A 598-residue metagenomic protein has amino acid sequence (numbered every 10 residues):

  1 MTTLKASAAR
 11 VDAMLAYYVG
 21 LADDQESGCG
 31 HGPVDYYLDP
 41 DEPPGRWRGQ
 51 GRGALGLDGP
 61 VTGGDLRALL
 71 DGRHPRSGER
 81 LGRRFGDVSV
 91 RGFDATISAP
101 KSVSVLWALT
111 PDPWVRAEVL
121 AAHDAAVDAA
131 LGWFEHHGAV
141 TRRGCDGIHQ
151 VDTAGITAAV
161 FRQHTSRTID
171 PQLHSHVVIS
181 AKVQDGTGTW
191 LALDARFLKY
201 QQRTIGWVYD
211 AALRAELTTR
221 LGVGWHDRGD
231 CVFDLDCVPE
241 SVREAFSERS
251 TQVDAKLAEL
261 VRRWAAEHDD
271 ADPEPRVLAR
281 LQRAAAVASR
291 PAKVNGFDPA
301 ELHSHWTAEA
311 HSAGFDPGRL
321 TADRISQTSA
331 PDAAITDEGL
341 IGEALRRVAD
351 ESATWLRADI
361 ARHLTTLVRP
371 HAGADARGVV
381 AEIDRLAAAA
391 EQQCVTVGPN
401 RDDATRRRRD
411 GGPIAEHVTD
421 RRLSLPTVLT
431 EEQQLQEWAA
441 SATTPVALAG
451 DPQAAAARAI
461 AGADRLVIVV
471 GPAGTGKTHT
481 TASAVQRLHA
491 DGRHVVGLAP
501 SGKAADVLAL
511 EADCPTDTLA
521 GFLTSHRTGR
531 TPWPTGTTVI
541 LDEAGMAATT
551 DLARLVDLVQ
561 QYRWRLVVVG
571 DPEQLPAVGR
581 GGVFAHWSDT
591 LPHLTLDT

Functional and structural regions predicted by a protein language model:
M1-T598: Conserved ATP-binding/catalytic motifs of P-loop helicase motor domains
